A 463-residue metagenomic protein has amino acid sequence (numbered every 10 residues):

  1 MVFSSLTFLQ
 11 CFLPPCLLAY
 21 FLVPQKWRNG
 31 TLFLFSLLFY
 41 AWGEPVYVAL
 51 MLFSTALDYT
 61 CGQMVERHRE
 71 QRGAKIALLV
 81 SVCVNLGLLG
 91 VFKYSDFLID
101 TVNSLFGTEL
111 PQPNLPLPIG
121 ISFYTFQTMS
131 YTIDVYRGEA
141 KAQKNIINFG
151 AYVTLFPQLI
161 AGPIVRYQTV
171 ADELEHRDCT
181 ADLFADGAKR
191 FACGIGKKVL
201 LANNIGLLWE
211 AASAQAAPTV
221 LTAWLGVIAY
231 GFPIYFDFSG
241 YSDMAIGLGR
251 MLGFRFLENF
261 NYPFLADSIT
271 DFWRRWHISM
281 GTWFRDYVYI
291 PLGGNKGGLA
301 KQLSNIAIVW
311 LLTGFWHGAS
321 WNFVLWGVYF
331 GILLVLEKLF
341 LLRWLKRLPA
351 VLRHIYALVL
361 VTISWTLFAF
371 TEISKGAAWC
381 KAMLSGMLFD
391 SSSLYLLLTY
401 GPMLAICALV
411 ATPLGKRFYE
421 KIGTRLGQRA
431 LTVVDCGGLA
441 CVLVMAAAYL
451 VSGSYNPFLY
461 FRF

Functional and structural regions predicted by a protein language model:
M1-R462: Membrane-embedded transmembrane alpha-helical bundles that form the catalytic cores of multi-pass lipid-modifying
